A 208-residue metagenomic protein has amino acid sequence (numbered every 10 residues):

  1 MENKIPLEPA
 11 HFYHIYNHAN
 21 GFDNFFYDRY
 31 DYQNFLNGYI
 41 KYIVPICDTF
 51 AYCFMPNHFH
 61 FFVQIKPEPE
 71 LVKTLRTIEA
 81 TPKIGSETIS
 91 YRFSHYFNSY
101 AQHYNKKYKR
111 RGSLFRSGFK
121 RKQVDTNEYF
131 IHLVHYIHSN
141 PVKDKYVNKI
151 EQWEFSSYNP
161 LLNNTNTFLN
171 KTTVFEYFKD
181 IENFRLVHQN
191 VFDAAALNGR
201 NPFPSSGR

Functional and structural regions predicted by a protein language model:
M1-M55, I65-R208: Short Pro-Cys-Gly-centered "Cys-loop" motif that presents a nucleophilic cysteine in a tight turn
F62: Conserved protein-kinase catalytic-loop segment immediately C-terminal to the catalytic Asp of the HRD motif
